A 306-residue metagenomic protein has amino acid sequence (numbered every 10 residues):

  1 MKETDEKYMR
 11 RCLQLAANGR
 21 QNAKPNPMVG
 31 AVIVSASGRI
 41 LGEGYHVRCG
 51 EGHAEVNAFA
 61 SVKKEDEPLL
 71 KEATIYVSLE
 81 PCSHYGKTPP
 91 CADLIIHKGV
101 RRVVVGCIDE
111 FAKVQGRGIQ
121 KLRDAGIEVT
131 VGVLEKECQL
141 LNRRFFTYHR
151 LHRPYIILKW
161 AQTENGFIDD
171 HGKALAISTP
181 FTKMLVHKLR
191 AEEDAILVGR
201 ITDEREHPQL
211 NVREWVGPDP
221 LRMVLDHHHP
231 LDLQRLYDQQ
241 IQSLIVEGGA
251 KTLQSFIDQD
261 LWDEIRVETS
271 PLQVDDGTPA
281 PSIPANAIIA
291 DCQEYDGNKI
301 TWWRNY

Functional and structural regions predicted by a protein language model:
K2-N26, L41-E43, D66, K87 (+3 more regions): Enzymes that bind and transform nitrogen-containing heteroaromatic metabolites
G30: Helix-turn-helix
I33-E137, L221, L236, S255-I257: Zn2+-dependent cytidine deaminase-like catalytic core
V114-Q115, L141-N142, D275: Short Asp/Glu-rich motifs
G132-H149: Short, structured interface segments
